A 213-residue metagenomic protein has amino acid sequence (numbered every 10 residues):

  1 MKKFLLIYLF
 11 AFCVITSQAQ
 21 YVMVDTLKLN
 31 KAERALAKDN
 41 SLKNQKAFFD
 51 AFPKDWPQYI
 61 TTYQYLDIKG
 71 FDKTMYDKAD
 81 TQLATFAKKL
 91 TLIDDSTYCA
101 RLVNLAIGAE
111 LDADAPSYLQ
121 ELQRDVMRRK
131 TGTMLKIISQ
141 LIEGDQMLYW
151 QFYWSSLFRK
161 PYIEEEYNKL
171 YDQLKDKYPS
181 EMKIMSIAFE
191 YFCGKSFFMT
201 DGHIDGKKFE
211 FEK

Functional and structural regions predicted by a protein language model:
M1-L27: Bacterial Sec-dependent N-terminal signal peptides
C13-S17, P53-P57, F158, D176 (+1 more regions): Short linear sequence elements within intrinsically disordered, low-complexity coil regions
S17-Y65, H203-K213: Sec-dependent signal peptide cleavage junction
Q20, D25, A32-E33, Q45-F48 (+9 more regions): Generic structural signal of hydrophobic/aromatic residues within well-ordered alpha-helices of folded domains
Y21-V24, K28, A37-N40, N44 (+5 more regions): Non-membrane alpha-helical secondary structure
D25, N40-K43, M75-L83, D112-S117 (+1 more regions): Generic helix N-cap/helix-start motif at coil->alpha-helix transitions
A51-R129, L135: Surface-exposed acidic loop/strand-edge motifs in secreted or periplasmic proteins that form small linear binding
S96-E212: Extended alpha-helical scaffolding segments
